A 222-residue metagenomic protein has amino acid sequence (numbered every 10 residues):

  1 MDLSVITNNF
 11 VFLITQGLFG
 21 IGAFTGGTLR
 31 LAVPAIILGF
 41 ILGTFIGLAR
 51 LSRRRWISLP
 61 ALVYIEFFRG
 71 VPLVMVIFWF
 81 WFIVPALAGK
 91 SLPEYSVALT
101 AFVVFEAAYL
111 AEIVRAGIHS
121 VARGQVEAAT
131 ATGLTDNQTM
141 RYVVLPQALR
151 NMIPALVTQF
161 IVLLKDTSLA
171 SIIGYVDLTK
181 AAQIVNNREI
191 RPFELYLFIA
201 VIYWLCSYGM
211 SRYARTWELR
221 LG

Functional and structural regions predicted by a protein language model:
M1-G222: Transmembrane alpha-helices and adjacent helix-loop boundaries
